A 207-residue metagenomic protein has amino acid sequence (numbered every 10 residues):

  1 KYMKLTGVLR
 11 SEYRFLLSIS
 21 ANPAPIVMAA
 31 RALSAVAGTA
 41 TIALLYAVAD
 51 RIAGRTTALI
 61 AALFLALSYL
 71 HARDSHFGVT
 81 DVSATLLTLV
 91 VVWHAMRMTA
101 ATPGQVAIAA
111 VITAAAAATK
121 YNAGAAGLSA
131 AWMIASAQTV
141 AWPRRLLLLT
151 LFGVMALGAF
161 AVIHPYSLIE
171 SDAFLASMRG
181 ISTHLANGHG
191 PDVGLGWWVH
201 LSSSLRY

Functional and structural regions predicted by a protein language model:
K1-K4, L128, M133-Y207: Transmembrane-lumen/periplasm boundary regions of multi-pass, lipid-linked membrane glycan transferases
Y2-A40, D74-G78: Loop-to-helix entry region of an early transmembrane alpha helix in multi-pass inner-membrane enzymes
A32-I52, V90: Transmembrane-helix motifs of polytopic, lipid-linked glycan transferases
L44-A47, F64, S83-A100, I108-T113: Specific aromatic-rich, kink-prone transmembrane helix
D50-I52, T56, V91-A107, A116 (+1 more regions): Membrane-interface transmembrane helices that cradle and orient dolichyl/undecaprenyl
L59-S68: Transmembrane and membrane-interface helices of multi-pass, inner-membrane envelope-modifying transferases
L70-A84: Short acidic/glycine- and proline-prone juxtamembrane loop motifs at membrane-interface regions of multi-pass membrane
A107-T113, N122-A137: Transmembrane-embedded, aromatic-rich helix segments that form part of the hydrophobic channel/pocket engaging
